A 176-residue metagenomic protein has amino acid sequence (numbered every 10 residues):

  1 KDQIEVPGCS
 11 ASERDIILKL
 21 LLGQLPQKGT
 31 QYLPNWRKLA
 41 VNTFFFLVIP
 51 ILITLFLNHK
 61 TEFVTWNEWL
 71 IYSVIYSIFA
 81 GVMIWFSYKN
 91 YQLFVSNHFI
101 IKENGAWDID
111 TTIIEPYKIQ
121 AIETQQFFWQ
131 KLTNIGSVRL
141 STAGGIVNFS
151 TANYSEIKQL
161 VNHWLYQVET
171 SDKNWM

Functional and structural regions predicted by a protein language model:
K1-M176: N-terminal basic, Ser/Thr-rich segments that initiate or prime the first beta/alpha elements at protein or domain
